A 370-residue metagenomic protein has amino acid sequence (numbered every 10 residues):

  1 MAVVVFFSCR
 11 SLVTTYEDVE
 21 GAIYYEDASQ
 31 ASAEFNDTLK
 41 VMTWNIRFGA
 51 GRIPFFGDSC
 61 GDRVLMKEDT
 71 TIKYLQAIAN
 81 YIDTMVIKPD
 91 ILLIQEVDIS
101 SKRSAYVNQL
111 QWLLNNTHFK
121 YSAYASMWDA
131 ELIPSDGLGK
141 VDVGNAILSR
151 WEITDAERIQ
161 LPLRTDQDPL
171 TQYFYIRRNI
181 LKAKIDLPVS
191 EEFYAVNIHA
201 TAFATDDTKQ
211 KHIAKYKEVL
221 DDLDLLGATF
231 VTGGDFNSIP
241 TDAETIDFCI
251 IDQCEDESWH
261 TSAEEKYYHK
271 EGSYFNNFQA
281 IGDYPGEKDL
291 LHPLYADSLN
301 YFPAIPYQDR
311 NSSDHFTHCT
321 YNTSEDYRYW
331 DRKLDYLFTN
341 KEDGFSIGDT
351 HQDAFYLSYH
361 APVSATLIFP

Functional and structural regions predicted by a protein language model:
F6-D142, P370: N-terminal, active-site-proximal structural segment of metallo-dependent hydrolase catalytic domains
R10-S29, L220-V231, S238-P370: Metal-dependent phosphoester-hydrolase catalytic domains
A31-V41, V141-D155, P169-I198, D343-F345 (+1 more regions): Beta-strand-turn-beta hairpins that frame and shape the catalytic cleft of phosphate-ester-processing enzymes
A33-N36, V86, N115, L138-V141 (+5 more regions): Extracellular/periplasmic catalytic domains that process cell-envelope and extracellular macromolecules
L39-I46, A77-Y106, L148, A183 (+5 more regions): Active-site beta-strand/loop signature of hydrolases that rely on acidic residues for catalysis
I46-G49, V97-S101, M127-E131, I153-T154 (+3 more regions): Solvent-exposed loop/turn segments at secondary-structure junctions within structured extracellular/periplasmic domains
D62-E68, V97-I99, L163-Q172, I198-D207: Surface-exposed cleft-lining segments at the edges of enzyme active sites
Y121-D129, A156-P162, D349-D353: Conserved S-adenosyl-L-methionine
